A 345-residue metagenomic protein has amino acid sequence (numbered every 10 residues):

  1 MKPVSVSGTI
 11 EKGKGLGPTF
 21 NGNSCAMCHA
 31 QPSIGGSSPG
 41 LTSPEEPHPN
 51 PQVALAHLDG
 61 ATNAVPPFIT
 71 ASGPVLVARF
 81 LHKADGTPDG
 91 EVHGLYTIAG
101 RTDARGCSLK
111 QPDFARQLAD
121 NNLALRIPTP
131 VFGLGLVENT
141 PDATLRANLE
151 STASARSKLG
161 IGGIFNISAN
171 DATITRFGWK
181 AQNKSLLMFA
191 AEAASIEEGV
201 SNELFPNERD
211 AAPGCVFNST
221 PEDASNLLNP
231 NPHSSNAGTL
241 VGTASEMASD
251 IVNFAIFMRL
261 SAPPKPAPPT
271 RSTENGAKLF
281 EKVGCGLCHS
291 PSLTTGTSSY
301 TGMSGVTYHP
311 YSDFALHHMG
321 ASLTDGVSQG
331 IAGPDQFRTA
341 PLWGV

Functional and structural regions predicted by a protein language model:
M1-V345: Periplasmic c-type cytochrome electron-transfer domains
